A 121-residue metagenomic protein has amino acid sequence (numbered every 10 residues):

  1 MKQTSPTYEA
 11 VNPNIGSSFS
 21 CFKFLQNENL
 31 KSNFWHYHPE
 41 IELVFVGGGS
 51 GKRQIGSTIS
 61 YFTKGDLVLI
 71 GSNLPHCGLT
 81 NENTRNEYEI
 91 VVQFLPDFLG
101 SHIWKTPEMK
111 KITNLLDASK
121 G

Functional and structural regions predicted by a protein language model:
M1-D66, N73: Generic protein-terminus/edge-of-domain signal
K2-I15, S72-G121: A hydrophobic/aromatic-rich effector-binding and dimerization subdomain of bacterial HTH-type transcriptional regulators
N33-H36, T58, V68, N83-R85 (+1 more regions): Surface-exposed beta-strand edges and their flanking turn/coil or helix-capping segments
